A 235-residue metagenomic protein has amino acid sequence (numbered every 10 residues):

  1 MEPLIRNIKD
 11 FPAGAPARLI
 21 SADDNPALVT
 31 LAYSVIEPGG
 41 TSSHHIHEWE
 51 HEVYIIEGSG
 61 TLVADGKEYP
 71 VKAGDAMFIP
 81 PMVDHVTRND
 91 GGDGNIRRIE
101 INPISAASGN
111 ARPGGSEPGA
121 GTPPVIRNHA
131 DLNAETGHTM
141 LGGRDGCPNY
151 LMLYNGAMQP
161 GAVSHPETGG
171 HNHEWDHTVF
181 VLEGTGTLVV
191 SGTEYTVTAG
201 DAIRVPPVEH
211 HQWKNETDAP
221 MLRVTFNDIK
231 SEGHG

Functional and structural regions predicted by a protein language model:
M1-L28, A106-Y154, Q159, G235: A short, N-terminal "cap"/entry segment at the start of jelly-roll beta-barrel domains of the cupin/DSBH fold
A13-A17, A32-H47, Y154-H173, P207: Conserved short histidine dyad/triad with adjacent acidic residue
I20-D23, T41-H47, R88-D90, G142-G143 (+3 more regions): Short histidine-centered beta-strand/loop micro-motifs that create catalytic or ligand/metal-coordination sites
N25-A27, P81-S108, P207-G233: Ligand-binding loop in jelly-roll beta-barrel domains
V35-I36, I46-L62, N155-Q159, N172-L188: Short, conserved beta-strand element in jelly-roll/cupin
S59-T61, E68, D84, T178 (+4 more regions): Structural motif
G66-P81, G192-P207: Short acidic-glycine-tyrosine-enriched beta hairpin
